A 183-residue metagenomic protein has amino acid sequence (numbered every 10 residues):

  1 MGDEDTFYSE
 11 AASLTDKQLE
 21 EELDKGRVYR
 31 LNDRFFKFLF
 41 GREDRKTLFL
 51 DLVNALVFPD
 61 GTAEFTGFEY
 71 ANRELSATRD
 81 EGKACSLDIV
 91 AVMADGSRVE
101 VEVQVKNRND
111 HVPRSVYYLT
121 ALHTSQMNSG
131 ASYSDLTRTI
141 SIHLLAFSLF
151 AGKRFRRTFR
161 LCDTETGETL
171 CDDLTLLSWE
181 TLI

Functional and structural regions predicted by a protein language model:
M1-I183: Elongated, amphipathic alpha-helical interaction scaffolds
